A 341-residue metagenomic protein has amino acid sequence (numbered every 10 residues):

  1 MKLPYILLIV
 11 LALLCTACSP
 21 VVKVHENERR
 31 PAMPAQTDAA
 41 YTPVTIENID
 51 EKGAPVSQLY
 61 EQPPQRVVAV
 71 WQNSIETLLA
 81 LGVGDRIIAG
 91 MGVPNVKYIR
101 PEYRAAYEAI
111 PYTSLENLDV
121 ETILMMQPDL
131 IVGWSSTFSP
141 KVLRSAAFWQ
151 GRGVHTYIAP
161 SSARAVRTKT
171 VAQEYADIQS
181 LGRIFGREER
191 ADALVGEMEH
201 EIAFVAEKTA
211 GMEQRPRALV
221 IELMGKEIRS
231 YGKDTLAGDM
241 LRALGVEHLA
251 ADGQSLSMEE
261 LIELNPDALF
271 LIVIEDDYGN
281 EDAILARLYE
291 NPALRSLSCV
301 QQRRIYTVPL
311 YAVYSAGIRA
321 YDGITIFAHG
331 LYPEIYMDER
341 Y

Functional and structural regions predicted by a protein language model:
M1-L7: Bacterial N-terminal signal peptides that target proteins for export
L3, C18-E76, R183-L219, G330-Y341: Bacterial Sec-exported substrate-binding components of ABC uptake systems
L7-T16: Bacterial N-terminal signal peptides
L59, L118-L130, S257-N265: Short helices/loops that flank or line small-molecule/ion binding pockets
V68-M126, L130, W134-S136, L249: A short, structured surface patch at a secondary-structure boundary
V93-K97, R229-S255: Alpha-helical, coiled-coil/dimerization segments enriched in small aliphatic residues
V96-Y98, S135-R144, V154-S180, E213-L236: Extracytoplasmic ligand-binding site segments that recognize negatively charged/polar headgroups
T168-R183, D192, L271-Y341: Structured C-terminal subdomain patch of bacterial secreted/periplasmic proteins
